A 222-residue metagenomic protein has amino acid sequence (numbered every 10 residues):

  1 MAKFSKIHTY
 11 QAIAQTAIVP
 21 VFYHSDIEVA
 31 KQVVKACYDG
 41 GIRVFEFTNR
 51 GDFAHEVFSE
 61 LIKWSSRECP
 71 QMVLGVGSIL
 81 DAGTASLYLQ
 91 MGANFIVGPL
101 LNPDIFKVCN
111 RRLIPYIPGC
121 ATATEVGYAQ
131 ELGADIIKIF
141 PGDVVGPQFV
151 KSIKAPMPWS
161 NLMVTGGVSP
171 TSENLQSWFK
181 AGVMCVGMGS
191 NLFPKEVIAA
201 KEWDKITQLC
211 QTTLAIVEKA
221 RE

Functional and structural regions predicted by a protein language model:
M1-G83, L87-M91, K180, A200-E222: Conserved N-terminal beta1-alpha1 strand-loop-helix module at the mouth
A17-F22, F45-F47, L74-G77, I96-V97 (+4 more regions): Hydrophobic faces of well-ordered beta-strands that scaffold small-molecule active sites in alpha/beta enzyme cores
Y38-R43, L89-I96, R111-I117, E131-I136 (+2 more regions): Glycine-enriched alpha-helix->loop->beta-strand junction motifs that scaffold or abut catalytic
R43, F95-I105, I139-G146, G182-E202: Glycine-rich phosphate-binding active-site loops on the catalytic face of alpha/beta enzymes
N49-R50, I79, L100-N102, A121-T122 (+3 more regions): Short, ordered loop/turn segments at secondary-structure junctions
D81-M91, T124-L132, S169-V186: Catalytic cores of alpha/beta
F95, P99-V145: Histidine/lysine/aspartate-rich catalytic loop segments that bind and position anionic ligands
V150-K219: Hydrophobic secondary-structure block in the mid-to-C-terminal portion of proteins
